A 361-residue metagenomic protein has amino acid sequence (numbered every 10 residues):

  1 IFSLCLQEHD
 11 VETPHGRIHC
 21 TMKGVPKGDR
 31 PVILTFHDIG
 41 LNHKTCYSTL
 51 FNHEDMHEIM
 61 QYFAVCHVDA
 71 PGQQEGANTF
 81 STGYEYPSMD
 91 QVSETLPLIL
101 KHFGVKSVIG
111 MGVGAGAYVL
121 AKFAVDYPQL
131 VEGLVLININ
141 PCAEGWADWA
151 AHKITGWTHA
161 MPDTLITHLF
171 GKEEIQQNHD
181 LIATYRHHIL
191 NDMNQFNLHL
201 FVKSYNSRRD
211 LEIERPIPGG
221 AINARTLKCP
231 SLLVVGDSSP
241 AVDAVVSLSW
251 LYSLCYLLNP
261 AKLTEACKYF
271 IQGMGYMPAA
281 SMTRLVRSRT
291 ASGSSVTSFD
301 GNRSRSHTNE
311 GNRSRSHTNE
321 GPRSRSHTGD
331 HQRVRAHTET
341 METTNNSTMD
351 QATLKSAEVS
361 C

Functional and structural regions predicted by a protein language model:
P14-S81: Conserved HGGG/HGGXW glycine-rich cap/lid loop of the alpha/beta-hydrolase fold
M89-I109, K122: Conserved acidic catalytic loop of the alpha/beta-hydrolase fold
V108-M111, G133-V135: Residue in the alpha/beta-hydrolase core beta-strand immediately N-terminal to the catalytic nucleophile
G116-A117, T264: Catalytic nucleophile loop
Y118-P162: Flexible "cap/lid" loop of the alpha/beta hydrolase fold
G145, A160-A224: Conserved alpha/beta-hydrolase catalytic His-Asp/Glu region
N194-S247, R289-A291, V296-G301, G311-E342 (+1 more regions): Conserved serine/cysteine hydrolase catalytic core
Y256-Q272, M277-P278: Post-His helix in hydrolase/transferase enzymes
